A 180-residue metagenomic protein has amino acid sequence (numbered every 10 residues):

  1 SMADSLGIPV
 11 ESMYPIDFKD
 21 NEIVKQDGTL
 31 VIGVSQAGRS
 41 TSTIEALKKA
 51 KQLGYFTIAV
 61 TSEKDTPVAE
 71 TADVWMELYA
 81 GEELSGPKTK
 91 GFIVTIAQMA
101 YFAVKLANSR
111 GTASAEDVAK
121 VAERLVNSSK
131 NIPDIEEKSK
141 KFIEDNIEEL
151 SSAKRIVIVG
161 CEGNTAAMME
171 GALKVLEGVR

Functional and structural regions predicted by a protein language model:
S1-N127, C161: Glycine-rich phosphate-binding loops that contact phosphosugars or nucleotide phosphates
D27-V31, I147-K154: Bateman (tandem CBS) regulatory domains
N127-E136: Adenine-nucleotide phosphate-binding core of ATP-dependent small-molecule kinases
I135-S152: A short, well-structured juxtamembrane/interface segment
L150-R180: Acidic catalytic cores of enzymes that act on phosphate-bearing nucleotides/polynucleotides
